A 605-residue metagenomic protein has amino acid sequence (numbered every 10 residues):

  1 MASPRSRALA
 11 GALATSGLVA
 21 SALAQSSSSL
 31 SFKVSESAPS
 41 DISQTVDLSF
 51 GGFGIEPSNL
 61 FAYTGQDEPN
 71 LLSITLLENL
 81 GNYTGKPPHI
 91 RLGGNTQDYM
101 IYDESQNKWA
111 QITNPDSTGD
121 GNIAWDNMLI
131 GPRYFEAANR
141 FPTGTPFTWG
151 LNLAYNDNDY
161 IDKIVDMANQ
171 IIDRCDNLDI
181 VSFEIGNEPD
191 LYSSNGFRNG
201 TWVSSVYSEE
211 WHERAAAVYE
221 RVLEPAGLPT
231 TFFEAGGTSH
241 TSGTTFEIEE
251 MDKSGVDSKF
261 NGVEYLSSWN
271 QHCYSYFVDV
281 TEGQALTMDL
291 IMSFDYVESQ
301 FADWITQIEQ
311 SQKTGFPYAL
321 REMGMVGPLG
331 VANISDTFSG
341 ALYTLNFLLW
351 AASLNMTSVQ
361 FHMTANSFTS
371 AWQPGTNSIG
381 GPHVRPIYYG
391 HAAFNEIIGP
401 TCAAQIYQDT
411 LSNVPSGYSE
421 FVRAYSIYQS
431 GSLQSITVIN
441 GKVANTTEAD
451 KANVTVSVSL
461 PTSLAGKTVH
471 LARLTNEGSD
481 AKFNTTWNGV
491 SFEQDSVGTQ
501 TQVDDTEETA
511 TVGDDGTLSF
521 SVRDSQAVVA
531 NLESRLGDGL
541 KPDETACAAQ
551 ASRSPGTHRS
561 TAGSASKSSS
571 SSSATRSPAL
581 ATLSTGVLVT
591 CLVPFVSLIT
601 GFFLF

Functional and structural regions predicted by a protein language model:
S6-A24, S31, D336, L588-T600: Cleavable N-terminal signal peptides of Sec/SRP-targeted secreted and luminal proteins
S27-T231, A235, G243-M251: N-terminal catalytic cores of secreted or lumenal carbohydrate-active enzymes
F53, I90, F183, E188 (+6 more regions): Conserved, mostly hydrophobic/aromatic
I164-Q170, V203-A341, L354: Noncatalytic carbohydrate-binding groove/subsite architecture in carbohydrate-active enzymes
G327-R423, S430-S432: Aromatic/acidic polysaccharide-binding cleft in carbohydrate-active enzymes
N413-L464, L471-G478, V528: Carbohydrate-binding surface patches
K451-D524, K541-T557: Acidic, Ser/Thr/Pro-rich beta/coil linker or hinge segments at domain junctions
S573-F605: Cleavable C-terminal sorting propeptides in eukaryotic secreted/cell-surface proteins
